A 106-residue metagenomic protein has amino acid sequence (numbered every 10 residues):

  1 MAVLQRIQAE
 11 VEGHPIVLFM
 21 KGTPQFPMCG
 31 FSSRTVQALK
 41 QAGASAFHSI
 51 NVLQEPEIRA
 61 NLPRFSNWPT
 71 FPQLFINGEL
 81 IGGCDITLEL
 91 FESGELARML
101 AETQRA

Functional and structural regions predicted by a protein language model:
M1-Q8: Flexible, polar/low-complexity N-terminal or interdomain linker segments that lie immediately upstream of folded
Q5, R59-R64: TIR-domain catalytic/interaction hotspot
Q8-A9, L88: Short secondary-structure boundary/capping segments
A9-A46: Local sequence-structure signature of Cys/Sec-based thiol-disulfide redox active-site neighborhoods
V17, F65-I76, C84-D85: Structural micro-motif
A44-R59: Thiol-based oxidoreductase modules, predominantly thioredoxin-like and allied folds used for disulfide exchange
I76-R105: Non-catalytic, surface beta->alpha helical segment in thiol-disulfide oxidoreductase systems
